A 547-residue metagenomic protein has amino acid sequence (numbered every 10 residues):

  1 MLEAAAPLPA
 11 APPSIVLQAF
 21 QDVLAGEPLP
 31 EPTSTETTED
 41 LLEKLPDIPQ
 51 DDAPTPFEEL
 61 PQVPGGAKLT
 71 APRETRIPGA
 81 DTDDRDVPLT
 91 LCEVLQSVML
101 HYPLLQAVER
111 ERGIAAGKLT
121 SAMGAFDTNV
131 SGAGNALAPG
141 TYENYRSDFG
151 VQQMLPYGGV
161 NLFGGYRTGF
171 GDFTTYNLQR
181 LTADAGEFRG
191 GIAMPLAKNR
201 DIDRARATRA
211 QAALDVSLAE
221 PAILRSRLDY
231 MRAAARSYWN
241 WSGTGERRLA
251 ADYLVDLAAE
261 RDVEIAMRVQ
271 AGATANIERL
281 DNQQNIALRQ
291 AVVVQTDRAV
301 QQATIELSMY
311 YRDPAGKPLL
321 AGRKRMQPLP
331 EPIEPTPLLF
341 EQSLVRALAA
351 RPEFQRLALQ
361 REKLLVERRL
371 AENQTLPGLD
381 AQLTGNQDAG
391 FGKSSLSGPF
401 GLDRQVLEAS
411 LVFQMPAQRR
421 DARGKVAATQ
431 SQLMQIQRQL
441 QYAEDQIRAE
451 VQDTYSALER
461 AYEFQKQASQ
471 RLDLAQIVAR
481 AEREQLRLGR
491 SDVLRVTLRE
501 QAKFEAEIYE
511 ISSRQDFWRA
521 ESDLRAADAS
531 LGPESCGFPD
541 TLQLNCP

Functional and structural regions predicted by a protein language model:
M1-P56, I305-R323, Q327-E334, F340 (+3 more regions): Acidic, low-complexity, intrinsically disordered peripheral segments
L69-S97: Regulatory alphaC helix of protein kinase catalytic domains
A80-D86, L119, A133-M194, R325-P337 (+3 more regions): Small/polar, glycine/serine/threonine/aspartate-rich low-complexity segments that form flexible
V98-M99, T274, E278-Q283, D313-A381 (+1 more regions): Amphipathic alpha-helical coiled-coil scaffold segments and their short linker/junction regions
Q106-R110, M123, G158-A185, A197-A222 (+10 more regions): Sec/SRP-type N-terminal targeting helices
A122, E220-S343, A457, A461 (+3 more regions): Periplasmic alpha-helical coiled-coil/stalk elements that build and connect Gram-negative outer-membrane
V269-N276, L486-R490, A527, L531: A short glycine-centered flexible hinge/capping loop motif at secondary-structure junctions
